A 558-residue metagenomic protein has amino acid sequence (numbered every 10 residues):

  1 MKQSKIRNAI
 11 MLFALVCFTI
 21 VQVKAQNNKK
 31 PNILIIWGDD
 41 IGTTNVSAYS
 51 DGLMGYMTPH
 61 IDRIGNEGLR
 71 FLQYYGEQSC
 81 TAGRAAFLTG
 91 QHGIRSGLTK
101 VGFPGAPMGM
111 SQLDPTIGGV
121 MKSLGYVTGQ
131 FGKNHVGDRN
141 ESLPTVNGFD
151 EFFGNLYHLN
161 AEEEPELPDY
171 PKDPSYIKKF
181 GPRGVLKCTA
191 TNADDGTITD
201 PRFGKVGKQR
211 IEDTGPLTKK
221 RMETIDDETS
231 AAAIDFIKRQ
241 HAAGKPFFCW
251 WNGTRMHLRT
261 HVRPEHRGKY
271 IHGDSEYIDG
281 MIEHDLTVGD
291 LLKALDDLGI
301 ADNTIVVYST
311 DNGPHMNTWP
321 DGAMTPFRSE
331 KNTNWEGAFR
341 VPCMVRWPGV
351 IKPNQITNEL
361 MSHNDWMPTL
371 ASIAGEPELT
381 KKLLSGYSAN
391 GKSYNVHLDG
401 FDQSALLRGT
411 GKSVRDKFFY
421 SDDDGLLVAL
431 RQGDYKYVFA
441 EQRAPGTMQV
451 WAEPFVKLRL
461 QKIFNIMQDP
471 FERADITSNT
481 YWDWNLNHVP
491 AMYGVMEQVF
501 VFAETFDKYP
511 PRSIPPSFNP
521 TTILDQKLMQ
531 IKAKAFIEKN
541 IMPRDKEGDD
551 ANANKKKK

Functional and structural regions predicted by a protein language model:
K2-A14, V23-K457, Q461, I466 (+1 more regions): Formylglycine-dependent sulfatase
